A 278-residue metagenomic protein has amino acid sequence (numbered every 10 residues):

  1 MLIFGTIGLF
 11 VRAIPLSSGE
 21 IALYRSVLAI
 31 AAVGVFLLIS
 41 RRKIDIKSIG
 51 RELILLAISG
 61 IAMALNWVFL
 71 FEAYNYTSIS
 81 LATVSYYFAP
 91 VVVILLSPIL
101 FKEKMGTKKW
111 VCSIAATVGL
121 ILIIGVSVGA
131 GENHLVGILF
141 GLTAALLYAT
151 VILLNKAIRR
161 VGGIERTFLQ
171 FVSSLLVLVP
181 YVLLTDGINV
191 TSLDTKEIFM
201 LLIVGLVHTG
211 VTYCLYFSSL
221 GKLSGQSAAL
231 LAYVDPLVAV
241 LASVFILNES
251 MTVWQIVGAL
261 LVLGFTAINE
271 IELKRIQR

Functional and structural regions predicted by a protein language model:
M1-L23, V27-A29, I61, F69 (+1 more regions): Glycine-/small-residue-enriched transmembrane alpha-helix faces in small-molecule transporters and effluxers
I14, I21, R25, A73 (+8 more regions): Hydrophobic/aromatic residues within transmembrane alpha-helices of multi-pass small-molecule transporters
L16-L65, V92-V93, L146-V151, F168-D186 (+4 more regions): Transmembrane alpha-helices of multi-pass small-molecule transport proteins
G19, S80, G106, I164-E165 (+2 more regions): Residues that define the loop-to-transmembrane-helix transition and helix capping in multi-pass membrane transporters
E20, S26-A31, F71-K102, A144 (+1 more regions): Specific alpha-helical transmembrane segments that line the substrate/conduction pathway and gating interfaces
A31-I58, F71, I99, K104-W110 (+5 more regions): Membrane-interface interhelical linkers
V33, L37, A57, M105-S127 (+5 more regions): Hydrophobic transmembrane alpha-helices of multi-pass small-molecule transport proteins
A82-F88, L154-L175, T209-F245: Helix-helix packing/entry segments at the starts of transmembrane helices
